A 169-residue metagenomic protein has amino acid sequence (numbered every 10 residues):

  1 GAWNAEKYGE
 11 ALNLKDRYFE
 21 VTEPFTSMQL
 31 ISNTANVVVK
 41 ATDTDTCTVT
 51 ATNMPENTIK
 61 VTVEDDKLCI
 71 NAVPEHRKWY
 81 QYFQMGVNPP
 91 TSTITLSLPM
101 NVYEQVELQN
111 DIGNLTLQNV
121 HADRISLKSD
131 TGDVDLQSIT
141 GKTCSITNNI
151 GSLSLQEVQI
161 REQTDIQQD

Functional and structural regions predicted by a protein language model:
G1-I31, N36-N110, T116-K128, D135-N148 (+1 more regions): Acidic (Asp/Glu) and glycine-rich low-complexity loops/linkers that are typically intrinsically disordered
Q168-D169: Long, intrinsically disordered low-complexity tandem-repeat regions enriched in serine/threonine/proline and other
